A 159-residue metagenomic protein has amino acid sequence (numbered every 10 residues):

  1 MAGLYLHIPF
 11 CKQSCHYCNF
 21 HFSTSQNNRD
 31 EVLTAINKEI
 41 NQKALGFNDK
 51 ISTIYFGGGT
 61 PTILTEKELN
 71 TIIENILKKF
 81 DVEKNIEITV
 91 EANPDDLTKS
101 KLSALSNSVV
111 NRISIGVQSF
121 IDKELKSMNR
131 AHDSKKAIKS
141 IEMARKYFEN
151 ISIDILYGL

Functional and structural regions predicted by a protein language model:
M1-E31, K126: Canonical Radical SAM [4Fe-4S] cluster-binding loop centered on the CxxxCxxC motif and its immediate flanking residues
F22-G46, I51-L159: Conserved non-cysteine loop/helix-boundary elements of the Radical SAM core domain that shape
